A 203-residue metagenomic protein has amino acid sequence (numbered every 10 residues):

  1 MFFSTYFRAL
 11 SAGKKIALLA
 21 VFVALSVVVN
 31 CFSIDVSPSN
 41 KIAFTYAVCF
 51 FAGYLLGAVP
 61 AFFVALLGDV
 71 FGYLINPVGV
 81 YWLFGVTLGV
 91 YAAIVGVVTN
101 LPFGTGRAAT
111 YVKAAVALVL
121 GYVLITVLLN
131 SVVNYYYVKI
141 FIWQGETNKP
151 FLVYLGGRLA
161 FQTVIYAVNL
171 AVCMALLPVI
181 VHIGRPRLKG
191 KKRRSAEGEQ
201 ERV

Functional and structural regions predicted by a protein language model:
M1-V203: Loop-helix junctions at membrane interfaces
